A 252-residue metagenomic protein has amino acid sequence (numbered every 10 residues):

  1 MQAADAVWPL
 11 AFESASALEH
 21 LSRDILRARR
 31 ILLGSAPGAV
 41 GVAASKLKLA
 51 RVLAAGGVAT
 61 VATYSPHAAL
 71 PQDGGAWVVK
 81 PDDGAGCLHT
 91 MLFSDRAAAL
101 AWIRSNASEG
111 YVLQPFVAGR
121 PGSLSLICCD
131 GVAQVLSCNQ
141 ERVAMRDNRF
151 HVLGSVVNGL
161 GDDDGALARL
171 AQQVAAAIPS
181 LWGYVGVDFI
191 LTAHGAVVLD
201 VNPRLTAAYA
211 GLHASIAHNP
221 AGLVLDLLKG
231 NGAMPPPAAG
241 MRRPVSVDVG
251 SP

Functional and structural regions predicted by a protein language model:
M1-T63, H67: Conserved N-proximal alpha/beta basic substrate-recognition cap immediately N-terminal to, or forming the N-lobe
F12-A15, D82-G84, R204: Short glycine-rich anion-binding loops that position phosphate/pyrophosphate groups of nucleotides and phosphorylated
A17-L21, L88-T90, A210: Short glycine-/acidic-enriched loop or helix-start segments at secondary-structure transitions that form or flank
V40-A118, C129-G131, V157-G161, G165-R169: Active-site nucleotide/adenylate-binding loops and adjacent lid/helix of ATP-dependent enzymes
Q114-P179, L191, N202-K229: ATP-dependent carboxylate/phosphate-activation module, predominantly the ATP-grasp catalytic core and closely related
L181-A193: A short glycine-rich, hydrophobically flanked beta-strand micro-motif that places a catalytic Asp/Glu for divalent metal
G195-V197: Conserved protein kinase catalytic/activation segment
L223-P252: Peripheral (often C-terminal) accessory segments that flank ATP-dependent C-N-forming ligase machineries
